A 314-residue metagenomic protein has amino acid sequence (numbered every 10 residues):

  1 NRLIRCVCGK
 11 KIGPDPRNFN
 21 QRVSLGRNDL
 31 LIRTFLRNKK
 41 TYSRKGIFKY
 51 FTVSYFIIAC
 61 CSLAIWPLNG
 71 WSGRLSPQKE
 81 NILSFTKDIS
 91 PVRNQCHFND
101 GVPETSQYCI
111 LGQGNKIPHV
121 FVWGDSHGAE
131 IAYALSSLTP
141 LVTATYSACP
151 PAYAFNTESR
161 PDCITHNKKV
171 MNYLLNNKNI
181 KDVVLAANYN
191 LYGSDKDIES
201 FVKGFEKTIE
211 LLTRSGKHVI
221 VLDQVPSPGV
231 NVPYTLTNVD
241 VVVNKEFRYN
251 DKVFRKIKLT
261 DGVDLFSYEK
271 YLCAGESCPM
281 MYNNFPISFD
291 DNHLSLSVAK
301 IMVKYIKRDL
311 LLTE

Functional and structural regions predicted by a protein language model:
N1-F35: A charge-rich, low-complexity, intrinsically flexible signal that marks solvent-exposed coils, linkers, repeats
N38-E314: Extracellular/periplasmic envelope-modification machinery, especially enzymes that add or remove acyl/ester groups on
